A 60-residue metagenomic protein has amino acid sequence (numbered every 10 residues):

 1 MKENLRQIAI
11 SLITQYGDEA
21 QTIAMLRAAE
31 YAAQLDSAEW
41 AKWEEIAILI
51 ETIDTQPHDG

Functional and structural regions predicted by a protein language model:
M1-R6, T52-G60: A cross-kingdom feature marking charged/low-complexity
M1-T22: N-terminal acidic leader/helix
M25-Q56: Short, charge-rich amphipathic interface segments used for partner binding and complex assembly
